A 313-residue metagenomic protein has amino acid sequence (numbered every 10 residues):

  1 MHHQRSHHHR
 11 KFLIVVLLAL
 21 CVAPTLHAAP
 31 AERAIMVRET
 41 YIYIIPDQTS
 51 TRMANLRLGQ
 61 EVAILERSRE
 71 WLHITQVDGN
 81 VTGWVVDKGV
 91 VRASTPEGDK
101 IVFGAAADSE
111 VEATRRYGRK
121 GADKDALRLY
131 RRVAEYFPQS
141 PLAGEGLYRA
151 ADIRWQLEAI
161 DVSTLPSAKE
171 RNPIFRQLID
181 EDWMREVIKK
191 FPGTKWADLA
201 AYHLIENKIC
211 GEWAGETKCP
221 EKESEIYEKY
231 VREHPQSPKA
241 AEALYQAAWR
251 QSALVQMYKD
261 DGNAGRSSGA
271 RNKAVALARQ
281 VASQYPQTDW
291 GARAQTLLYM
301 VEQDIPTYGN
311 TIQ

Functional and structural regions predicted by a protein language model:
I14-A23: Bacterial N-terminal signal peptides
I35-R69, V111-Y117: Beta-loop motif signature
P46, T51-A54, T75-R116, I153 (+1 more regions): Boundary regions of SH3-family modules and the immediately adjacent low-complexity/disordered segments in eukaryotic
T49-S50, K120, V133-E145, I160 (+7 more regions): Short solvent-exposed coil/turn linkers within tandem alpha-helical repeat scaffolds
E97-R115, L142-P166, G193-E212, P238-K259 (+1 more regions): Amphipathic alpha-helical repeat scaffolds of TPR domains
E112-K124, Q156-R185, C210-E225, A253-A282: Short coil/linker segments at helix-helix boundaries
A126-A134, D180, M184-F191, L204-N207 (+6 more regions): Alpha-helical solenoid scaffolds that mediate protein-protein interactions, centered on TPR/SEL1-like repeats but also
K218-E223, S267-Q313: Terminal, low-structured helical/coil segments at or just beyond the last alpha-helical repeat
